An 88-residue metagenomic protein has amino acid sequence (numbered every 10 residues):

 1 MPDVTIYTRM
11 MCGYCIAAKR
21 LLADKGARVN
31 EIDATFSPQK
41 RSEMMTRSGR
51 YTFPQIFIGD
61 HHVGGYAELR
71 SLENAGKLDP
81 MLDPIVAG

Functional and structural regions predicted by a protein language model:
M1-D3, D83-G88: Compositionally biased, disordered extreme N-termini, encompassing classical targeting presequences
M1-R28: Local sequence-structure signature of Cys/Sec-based thiol-disulfide redox active-site neighborhoods
M10, F36, S48, R70-E73: Short coil/turn residues that cap or connect secondary-structure elements
G13-I16, Q39, G64: Residues that form or flank phosphate/diphosphate-binding pockets in enzymes that use nucleotide phosphates
K25-R28, R41-F53, F57-V63, A67: Structural alpha/beta surface segment adjacent to cysteine/selenocysteine redox centers across thiol/disulfide enzymes
A34-Y51, P80-P84: Thioredoxin-like thiol-disulfide oxidoreductase module
I58-V86: Non-catalytic, surface beta->alpha helical segment in thiol-disulfide oxidoreductase systems
